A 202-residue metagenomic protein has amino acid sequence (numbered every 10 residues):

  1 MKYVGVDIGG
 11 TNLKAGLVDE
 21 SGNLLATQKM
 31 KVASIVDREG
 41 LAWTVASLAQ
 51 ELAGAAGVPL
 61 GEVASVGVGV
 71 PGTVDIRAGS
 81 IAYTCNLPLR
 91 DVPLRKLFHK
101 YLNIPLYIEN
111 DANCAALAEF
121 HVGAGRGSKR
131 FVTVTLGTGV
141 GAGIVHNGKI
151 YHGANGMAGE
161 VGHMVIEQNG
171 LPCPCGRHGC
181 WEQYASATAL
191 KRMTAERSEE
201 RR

Functional and structural regions predicted by a protein language model:
M1-Y3, I8: N-terminal charged helix/coil linker that caps or initiates catalytic domains
K2, G16-V18, G22, A26-K29 (+4 more regions): Glycine/GP-enriched mid-protein hinge/lid loop-to-helix segment characteristic of carbohydrate kinases
G5, G16, G67-G69: Short, well-ordered beta-strand segments
G9, G69-V70, Y83-C85, L136 (+1 more regions): A secondary-structure boundary/capping signal
N12: Regulatory input/activation interfaces that engage signals or partners
A33, R38-A46, Q50, G54 (+2 more regions): Glycine-rich phosphate-binding loop and adjoining helix at the ATP-binding site of ATP-dependent phosphoryl-transfer
L60-G61, G153: A short alpha-helix-loop-beta-strand transition element characteristic of N-terminal alpha/beta dinucleotide-binding
